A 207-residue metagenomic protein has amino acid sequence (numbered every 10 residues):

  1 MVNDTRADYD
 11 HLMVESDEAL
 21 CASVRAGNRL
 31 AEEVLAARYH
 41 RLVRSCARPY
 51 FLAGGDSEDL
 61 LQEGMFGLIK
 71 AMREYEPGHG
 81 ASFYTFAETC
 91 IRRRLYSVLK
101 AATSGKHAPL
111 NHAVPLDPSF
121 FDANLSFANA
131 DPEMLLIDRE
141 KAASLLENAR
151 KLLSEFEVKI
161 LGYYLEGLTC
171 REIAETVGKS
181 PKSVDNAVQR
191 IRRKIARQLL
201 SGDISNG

Functional and structural regions predicted by a protein language model:
M1-D59, K151, T169, L199-G207: Extreme N-terminal regulatory/targeting segments of RNA polymerase sigma factors
D17, H40, R92, A142 (+2 more regions): Short, leucine-enriched amphipathic alpha-helices that occur as contiguous helical runs
V24, Y39, V43, L60-A71 (+2 more regions): Short, small-hydrophobic-rich alpha-helical interface motif
S45, T85, T89, G162 (+3 more regions): DNA-binding alpha-helical recognition surfaces that contact promoter or target DNA
L52-D59, R73-C90: Short, aromatic/basic-enriched loop-to-helix "N-cap" motif that marks the start of an alpha-helix at regulatory
E74, R92-N111: Arg/Lys-rich amphipathic alpha helix in sigma70-family domain 2
N124-K159, E166: Amphipathic alpha-helical segment used for protein-protein interaction
E157, C170-S201: DNA-recognition helix of helix-turn-helix
